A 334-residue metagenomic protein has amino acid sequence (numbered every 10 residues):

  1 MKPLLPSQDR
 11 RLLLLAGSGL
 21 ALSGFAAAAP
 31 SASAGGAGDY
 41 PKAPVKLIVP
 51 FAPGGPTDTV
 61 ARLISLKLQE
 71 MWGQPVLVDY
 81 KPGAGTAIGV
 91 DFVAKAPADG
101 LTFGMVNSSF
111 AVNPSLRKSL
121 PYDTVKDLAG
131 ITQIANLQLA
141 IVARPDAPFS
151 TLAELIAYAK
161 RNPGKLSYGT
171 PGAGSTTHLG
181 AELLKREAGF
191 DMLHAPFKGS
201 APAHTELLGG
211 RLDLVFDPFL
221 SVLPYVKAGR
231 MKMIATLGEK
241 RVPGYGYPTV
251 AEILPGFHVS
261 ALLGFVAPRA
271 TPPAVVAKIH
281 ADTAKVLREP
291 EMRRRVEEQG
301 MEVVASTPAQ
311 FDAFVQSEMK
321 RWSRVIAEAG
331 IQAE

Functional and structural regions predicted by a protein language model:
M1-Q8, L12-G24: N-terminal secretory signal peptides
A29-K126, K165, F190-D213, A305 (+1 more regions): N-terminal (or domain-start) structured segment
K42-P44, R186-E187, K227, P273-E334: An extracytoplasmic/periplasmic, membrane-proximal ligand-sensing/linker region
P56, V60, I64, G89 (+12 more regions): Stable alpha-helical elements in mature extracytoplasmic
L68, W72, P97, M105 (+9 more regions): Sec/Tat-exported extracytoplasmic proteins
K95-L101, S115-P202, V250, P255 (+1 more regions): Hinge/capping helix and adjacent helix->loop/strand transition within the periplasmic-binding protein
F110-S119, L183-E187, D213-Y247, S323: A ligand-binding cleft/hinge motif common to bilobed small-molecule-binding domains
